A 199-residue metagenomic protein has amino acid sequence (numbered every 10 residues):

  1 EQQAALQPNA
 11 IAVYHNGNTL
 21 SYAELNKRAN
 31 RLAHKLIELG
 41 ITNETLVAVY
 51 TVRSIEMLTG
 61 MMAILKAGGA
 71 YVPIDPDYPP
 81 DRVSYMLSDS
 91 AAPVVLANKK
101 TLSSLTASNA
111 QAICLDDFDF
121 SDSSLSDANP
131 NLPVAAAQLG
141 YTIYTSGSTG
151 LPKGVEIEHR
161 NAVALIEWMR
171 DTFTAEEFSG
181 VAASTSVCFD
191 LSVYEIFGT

Functional and structural regions predicted by a protein language model:
E1-V163, D171-T174: Carrier-protein-dependent adenylate-forming modules in NRPS/ANL systems
A63-A67, S192-T199: Conserved short alpha-helical elements in the N-terminal third of ANL/AMP-binding
P73, A182-A183: Short catalytic-loop micro-motif centered on adjacent basic/acidic residues
V134-A137, S179, L191: Activation segment
G140, A182, Y194-F197: Active-site phosphate/pyrophosphate-handling residues
E167: Walker A/P-loop NTP-binding motif
